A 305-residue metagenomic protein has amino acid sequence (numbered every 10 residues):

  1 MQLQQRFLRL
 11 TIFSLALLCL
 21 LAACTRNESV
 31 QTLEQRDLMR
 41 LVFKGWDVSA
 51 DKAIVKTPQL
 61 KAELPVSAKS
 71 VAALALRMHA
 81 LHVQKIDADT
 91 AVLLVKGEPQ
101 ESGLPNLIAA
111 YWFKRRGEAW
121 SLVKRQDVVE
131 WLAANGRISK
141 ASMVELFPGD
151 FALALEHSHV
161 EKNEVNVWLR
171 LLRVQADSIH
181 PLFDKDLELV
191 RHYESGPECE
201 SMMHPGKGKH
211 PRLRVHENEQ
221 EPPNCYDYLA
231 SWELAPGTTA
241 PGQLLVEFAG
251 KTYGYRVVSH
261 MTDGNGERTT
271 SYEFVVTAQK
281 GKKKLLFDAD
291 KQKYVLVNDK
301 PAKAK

Functional and structural regions predicted by a protein language model:
Q2-F13: Bacterial N-terminal signal peptides that target proteins for export
C24-A68, E161-K162, N166-K305: Acidic, small-residue rich beta-repeat scaffolds with periodic aromatic anchors
A72-G149, L153: Short N-terminal edge-element motif at the start of the domain
G97-P99, H157-H159, T252: Residue-level signature of beta-propeller blades and closely related beta-rich strand-turn architectures in secreted
E101-L104, V160-E164: Short glycine/serine/proline-enriched coil/turn segments at secondary-structure junctions
L153-A154, G266: Short Pro/Gly-enriched beta-strand edge/turn motifs at strand-loop
